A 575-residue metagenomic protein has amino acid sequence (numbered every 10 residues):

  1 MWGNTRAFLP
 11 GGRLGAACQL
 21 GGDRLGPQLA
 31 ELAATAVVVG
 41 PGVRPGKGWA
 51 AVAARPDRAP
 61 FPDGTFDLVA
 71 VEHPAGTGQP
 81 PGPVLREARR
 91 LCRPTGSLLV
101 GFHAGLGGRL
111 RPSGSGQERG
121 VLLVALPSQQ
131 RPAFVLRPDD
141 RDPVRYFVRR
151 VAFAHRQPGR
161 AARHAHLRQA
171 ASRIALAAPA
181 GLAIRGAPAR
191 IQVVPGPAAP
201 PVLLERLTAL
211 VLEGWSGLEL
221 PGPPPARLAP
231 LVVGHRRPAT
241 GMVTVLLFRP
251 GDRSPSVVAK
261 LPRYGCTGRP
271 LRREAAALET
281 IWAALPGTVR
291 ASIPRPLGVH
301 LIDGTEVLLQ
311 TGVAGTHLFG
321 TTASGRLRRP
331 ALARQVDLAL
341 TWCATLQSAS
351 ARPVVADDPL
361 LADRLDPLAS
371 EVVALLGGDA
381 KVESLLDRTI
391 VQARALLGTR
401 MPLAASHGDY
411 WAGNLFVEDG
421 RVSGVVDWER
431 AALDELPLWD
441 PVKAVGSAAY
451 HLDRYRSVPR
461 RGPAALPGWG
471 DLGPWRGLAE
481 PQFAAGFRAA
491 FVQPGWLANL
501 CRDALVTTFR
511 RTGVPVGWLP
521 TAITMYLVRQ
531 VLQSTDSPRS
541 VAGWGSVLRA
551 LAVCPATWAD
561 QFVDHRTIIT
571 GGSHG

Functional and structural regions predicted by a protein language model:
P81-S97: A short glycine-rich, Lys/Arg-flanked "PGG" loop and its adjoining helix->strand segment in the class I
Y146-V233: Juxta-kinase regulatory segment immediately upstream of eukaryotic protein kinase catalytic domains
T208-L212, L261-T305, G325-T345: A conserved alpha-helical element in kinase catalytic cores
G214-P230, R352-H407: An alpha-helical support segment within catalytic cores of ATP-dependent transferases
G234-R249, R253-S254, E306, A393-W439: Active-site acidic catalytic loop and adjacent metal/ATP-binding pocket of ATP-dependent phosphoryl transfer enzymes
G241-R273: ATP-binding glycine-rich loop module of kinase domains
A277-T288, T316-D358, I390-R400, G408 (+1 more regions): Conserved kinase catalytic-core helix
W439-F509, Y526-R539: Active-site activation/catalytic loop segments of kinase-like enzymes and analogous catalytic loops in related
